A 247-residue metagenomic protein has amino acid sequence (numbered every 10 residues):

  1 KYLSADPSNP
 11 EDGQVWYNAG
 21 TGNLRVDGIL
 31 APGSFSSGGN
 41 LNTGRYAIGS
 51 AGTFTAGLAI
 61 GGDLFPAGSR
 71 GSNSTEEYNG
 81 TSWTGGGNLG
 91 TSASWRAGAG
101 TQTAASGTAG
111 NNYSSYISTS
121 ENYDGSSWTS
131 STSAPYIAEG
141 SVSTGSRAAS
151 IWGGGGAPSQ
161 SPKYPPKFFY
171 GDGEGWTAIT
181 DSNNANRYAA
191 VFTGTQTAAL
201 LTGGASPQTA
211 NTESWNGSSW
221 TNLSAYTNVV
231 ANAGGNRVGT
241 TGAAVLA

Functional and structural regions predicted by a protein language model:
K1-A247: Polar, enzyme-active/binding microenvironments
